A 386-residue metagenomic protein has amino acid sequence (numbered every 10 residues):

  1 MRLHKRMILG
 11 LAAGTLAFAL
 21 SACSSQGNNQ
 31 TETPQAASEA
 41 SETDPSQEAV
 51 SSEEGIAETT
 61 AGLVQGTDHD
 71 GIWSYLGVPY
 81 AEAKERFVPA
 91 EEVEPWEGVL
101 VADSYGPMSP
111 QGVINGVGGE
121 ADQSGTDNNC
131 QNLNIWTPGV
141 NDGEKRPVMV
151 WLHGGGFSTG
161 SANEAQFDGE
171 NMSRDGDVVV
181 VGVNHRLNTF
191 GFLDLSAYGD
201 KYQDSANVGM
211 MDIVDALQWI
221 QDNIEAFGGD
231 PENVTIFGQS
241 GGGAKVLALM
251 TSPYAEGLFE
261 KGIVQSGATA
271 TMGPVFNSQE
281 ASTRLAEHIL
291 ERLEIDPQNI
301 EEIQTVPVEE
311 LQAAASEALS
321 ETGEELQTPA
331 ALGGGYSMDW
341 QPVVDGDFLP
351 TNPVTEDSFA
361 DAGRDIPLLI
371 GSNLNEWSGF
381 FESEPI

Functional and structural regions predicted by a protein language model:
M1-G10: Bacterial N-terminal signal peptides that target proteins for export
A19-A22: C-terminal motif of bacterial Sec signal peptides marking the signal peptidase cleavage site
S25-A206, L374: Non-catalytic accessory segments of hydrolases
G119, E256, S266, A270-I386: Substrate-access "cap/lid" subdomains that shape and gate the entrance to catalytic or ligand-binding pockets
C130, Q203-E225, E280-E287: Alpha/beta-hydrolase active-site loop
G154, S205-D212, S240-G243: Active-site loop->helix "elbow" adjoining a glycine-rich segment at hydrolase catalytic centers
F227-Q239: Alpha/beta-hydrolase fold nucleophile elbow
G243-A255: Short glycine-enriched nucleophile-adjacent loop and the immediately C-terminal alpha-helix near the catalytic center
